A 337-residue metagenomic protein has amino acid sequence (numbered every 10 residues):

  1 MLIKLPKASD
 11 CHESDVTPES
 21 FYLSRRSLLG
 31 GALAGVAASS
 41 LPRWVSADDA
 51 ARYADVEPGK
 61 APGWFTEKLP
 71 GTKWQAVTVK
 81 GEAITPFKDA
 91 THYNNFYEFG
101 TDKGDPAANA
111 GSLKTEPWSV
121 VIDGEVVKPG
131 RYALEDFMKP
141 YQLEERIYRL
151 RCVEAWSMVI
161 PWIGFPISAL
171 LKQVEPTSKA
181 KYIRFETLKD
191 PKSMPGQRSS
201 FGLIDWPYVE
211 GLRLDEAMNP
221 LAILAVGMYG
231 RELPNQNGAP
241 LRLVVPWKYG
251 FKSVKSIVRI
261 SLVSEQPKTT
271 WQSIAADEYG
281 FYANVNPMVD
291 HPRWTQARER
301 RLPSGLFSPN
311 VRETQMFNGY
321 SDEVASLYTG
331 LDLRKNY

Functional and structural regions predicted by a protein language model:
M1-I3, S27, S39, E67 (+1 more regions): Intrinsic-disorder/low-complexity peptide segments enriched for small residues
M1-L23, A34-A37, D48-D49: N-terminal secretory signal peptides
S27-D49, L243: N-terminal export signals
D48-E57: Cleaved targeting-peptide boundary
G59, G63-Y337: Structured, non-membrane catalytic/scaffold regions adjacent to prosthetic-group chemistry
